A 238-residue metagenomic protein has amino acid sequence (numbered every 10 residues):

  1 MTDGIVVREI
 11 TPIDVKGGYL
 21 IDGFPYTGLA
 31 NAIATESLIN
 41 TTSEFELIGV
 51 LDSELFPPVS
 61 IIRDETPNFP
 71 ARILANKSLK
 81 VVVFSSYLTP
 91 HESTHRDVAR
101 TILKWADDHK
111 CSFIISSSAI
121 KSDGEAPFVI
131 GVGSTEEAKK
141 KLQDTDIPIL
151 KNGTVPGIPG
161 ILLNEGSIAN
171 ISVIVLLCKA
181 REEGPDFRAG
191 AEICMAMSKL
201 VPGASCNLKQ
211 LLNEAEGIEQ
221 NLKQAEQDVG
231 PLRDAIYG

Functional and structural regions predicted by a protein language model:
M1-Y87: N-terminal short beta-loop-beta anion/metal-coordinating cradle
Y26-I33, S93-D97, G157, I161 (+2 more regions): Conserved active-site and cofactor/substrate-binding residues in soluble primary-metabolism enzymes
F45, L103-I114, S167-S172, L200-A204: Secondary-structure boundary elements
E46-G49, V82-F84, F113-I115, S172-L177: Hydrophobic/aromatic beta-strand patches that form the interior of the parallel beta-sheet core in alpha/beta enzyme
S53, S118-I120, R181: Short, ordered loop/turn segments at secondary-structure junctions
E92-K140: Internal, conserved structured core segments that host functional sites
S122-K199, I236: Catalytic cores of processing enzymes, dominated by hydrolases/peptidases, characterized by acidic/His-rich
G184-G238: A conserved C-terminal secondary-structure "cap"
